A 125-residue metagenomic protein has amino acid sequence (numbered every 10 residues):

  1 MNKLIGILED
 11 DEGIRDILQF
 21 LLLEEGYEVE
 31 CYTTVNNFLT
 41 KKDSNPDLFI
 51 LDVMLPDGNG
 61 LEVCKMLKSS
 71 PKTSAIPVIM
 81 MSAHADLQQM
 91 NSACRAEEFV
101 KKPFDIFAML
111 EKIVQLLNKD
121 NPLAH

Functional and structural regions predicted by a protein language model:
D11-E30: Two-component/phosphorelay signaling modules centered on CheY-like receiver
C31-L48: Acidic, metal-coordinating helix/loop segments flanking the phosphotransfer/catalytic sites of two-component signaling
T34, N59-E62: Acidic catalytic/metal-coordinating carboxylates
D52: Active-site residues of response regulator receiver
P56: The feature encodes the CheY-like receiver
E62, H84-K101, E111: Alpha4 helix (beta4-alpha4-beta5 surface) of REC/receiver domains from two-component response regulators
I79-M81: Hydrophobic/aromatic residues positioned on beta-strands within the core alpha/beta folds
F104-Q115: C-terminal output helix
